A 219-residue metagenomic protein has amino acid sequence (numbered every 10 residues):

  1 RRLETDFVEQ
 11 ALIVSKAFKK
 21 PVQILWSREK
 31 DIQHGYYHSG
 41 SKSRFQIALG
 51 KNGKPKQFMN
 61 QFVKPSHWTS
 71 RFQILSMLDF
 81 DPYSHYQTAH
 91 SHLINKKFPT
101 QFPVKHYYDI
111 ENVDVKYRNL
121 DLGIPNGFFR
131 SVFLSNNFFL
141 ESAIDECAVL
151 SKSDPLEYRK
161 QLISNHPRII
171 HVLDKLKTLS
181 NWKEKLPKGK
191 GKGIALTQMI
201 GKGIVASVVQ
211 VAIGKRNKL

Functional and structural regions predicted by a protein language model:
R1, K160, R216-L219: Short, intrinsically disordered, charge-balanced linker/junction segments flanking boundaries in proteins
R2-K51, N126-E146, R168-K185, K190-K192 (+2 more regions): Glycine-rich and small/hydrophobic secondary-structure elements
K20-W26, P55-Q57, D154-R159: Acidic/polar loop patches that form or flank catalytic/metal-binding clefts of enzymes that bind anionic ligands
K30, F62-S66, D114, N165 (+1 more regions): Glycine-rich beta-alpha junction loops
G40-S142: Glycine-rich loop/linker segments at domain edges
L120-P125, K152-P155, L219: Short acidic (Asp/Glu) and glycine-rich catalytic loops that position anionic groups and cofactors
I144-I163: Conserved "HGTGT" condensation-loop signature of ketosynthase/thiolase-family condensing enzymes that catalyze
S207, V211-L219: Catalytic phosphate/nucleotide-handling subdomain of diverse soluble enzymes
